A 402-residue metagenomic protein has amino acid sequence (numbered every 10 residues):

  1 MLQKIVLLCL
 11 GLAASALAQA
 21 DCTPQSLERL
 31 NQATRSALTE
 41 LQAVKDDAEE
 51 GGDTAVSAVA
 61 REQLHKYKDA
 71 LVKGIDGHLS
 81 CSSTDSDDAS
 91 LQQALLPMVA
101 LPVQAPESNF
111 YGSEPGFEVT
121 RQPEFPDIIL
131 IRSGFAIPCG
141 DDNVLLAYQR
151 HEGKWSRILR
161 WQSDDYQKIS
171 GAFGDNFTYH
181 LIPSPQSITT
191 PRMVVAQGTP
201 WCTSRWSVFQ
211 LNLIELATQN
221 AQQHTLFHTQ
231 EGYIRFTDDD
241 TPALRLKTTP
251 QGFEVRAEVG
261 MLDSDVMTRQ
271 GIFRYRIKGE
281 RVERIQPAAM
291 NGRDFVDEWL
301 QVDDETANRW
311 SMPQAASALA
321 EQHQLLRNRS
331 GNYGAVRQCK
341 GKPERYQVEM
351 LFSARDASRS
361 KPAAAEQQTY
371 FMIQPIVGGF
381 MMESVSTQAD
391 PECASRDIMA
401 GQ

Functional and structural regions predicted by a protein language model:
M1-C9: Sec-dependent signal peptide recognition, specifically the positively charged N-region followed immediately by
A13-A18: N-terminal signal peptide c-region/cleavage motif recognized by signal peptidases
A20-G171, E305, P313-A316, H323: Terminal domain-start segments
I75, S86-V99, N308-Q347, L351-P362: Short solvent-exposed beta->alpha transition segments
L159-I277, E283-E298: Short aromatic loop motif centered on NTY/YTY
Q167-Y179, A196, L300, M382-Q402: Low-complexity, intrinsically disordered terminal/linker segments enriched in charged and Gly/Pro repeats
I285-Q322: Core segments of small alpha/beta cavity-forming domains
R337-Q402: Exposed beta-sheet edge and beta->alpha loop/turn motif
